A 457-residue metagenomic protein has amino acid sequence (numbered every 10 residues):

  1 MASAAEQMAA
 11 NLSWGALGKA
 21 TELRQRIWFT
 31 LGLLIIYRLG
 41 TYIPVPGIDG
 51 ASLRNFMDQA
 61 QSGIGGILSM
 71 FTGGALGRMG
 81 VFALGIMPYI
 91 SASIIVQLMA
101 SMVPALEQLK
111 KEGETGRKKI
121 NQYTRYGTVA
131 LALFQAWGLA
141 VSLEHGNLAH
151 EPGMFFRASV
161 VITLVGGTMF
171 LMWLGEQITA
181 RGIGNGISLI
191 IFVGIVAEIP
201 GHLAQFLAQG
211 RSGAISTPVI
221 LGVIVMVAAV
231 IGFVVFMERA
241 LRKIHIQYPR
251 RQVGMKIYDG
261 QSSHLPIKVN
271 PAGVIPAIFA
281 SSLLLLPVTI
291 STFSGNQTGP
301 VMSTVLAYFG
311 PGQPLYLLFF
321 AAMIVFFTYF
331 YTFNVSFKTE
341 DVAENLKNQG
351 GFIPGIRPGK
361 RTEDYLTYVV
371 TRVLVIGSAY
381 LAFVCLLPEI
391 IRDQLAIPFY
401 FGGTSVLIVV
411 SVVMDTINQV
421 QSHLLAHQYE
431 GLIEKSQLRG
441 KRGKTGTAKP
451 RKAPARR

Functional and structural regions predicted by a protein language model:
M1-K110, T115-R457: N-terminal cationic and glycine-rich segments that engage phosphates or anionic surfaces
